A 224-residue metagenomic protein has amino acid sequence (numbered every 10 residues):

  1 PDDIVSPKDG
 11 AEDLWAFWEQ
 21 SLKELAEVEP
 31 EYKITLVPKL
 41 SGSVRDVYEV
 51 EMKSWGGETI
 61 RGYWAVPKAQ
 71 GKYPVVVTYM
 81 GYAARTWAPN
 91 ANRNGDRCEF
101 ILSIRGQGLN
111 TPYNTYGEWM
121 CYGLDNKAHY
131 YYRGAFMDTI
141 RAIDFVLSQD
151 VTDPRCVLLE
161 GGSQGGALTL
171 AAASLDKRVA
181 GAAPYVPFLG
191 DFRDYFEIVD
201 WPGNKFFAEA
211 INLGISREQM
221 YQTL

Functional and structural regions predicted by a protein language model:
P1-R45: N-terminal targeting or regulatory segments adjacent to alpha/beta-hydrolase or S9 domains
G62-V66, G71-A83: Short beta-strand element of the alpha/beta-hydrolase
R85-I143, R193-G203: Cap/lid segment of the alpha/beta-hydrolase catalytic domain
Y131, S163-A167: Active-site loop->helix "elbow" adjoining a glycine-rich segment at hydrolase catalytic centers
V151-G162: Alpha/beta-hydrolase fold nucleophile elbow
G166, L170-Q219: Hydrolase active-site cap/lid region
Y221-L224: Serine-hydrolase catalytic core
